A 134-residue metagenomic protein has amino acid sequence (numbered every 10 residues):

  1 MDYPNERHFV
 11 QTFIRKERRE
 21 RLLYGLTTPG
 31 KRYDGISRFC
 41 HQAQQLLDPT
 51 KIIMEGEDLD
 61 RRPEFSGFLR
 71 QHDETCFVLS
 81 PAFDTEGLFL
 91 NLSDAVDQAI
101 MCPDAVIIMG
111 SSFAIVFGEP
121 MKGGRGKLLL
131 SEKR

Functional and structural regions predicted by a protein language model:
M1-G124, L130-R134: Structured alpha/beta or helical-core interaction and ligand-binding surfaces enriched in interleaved
